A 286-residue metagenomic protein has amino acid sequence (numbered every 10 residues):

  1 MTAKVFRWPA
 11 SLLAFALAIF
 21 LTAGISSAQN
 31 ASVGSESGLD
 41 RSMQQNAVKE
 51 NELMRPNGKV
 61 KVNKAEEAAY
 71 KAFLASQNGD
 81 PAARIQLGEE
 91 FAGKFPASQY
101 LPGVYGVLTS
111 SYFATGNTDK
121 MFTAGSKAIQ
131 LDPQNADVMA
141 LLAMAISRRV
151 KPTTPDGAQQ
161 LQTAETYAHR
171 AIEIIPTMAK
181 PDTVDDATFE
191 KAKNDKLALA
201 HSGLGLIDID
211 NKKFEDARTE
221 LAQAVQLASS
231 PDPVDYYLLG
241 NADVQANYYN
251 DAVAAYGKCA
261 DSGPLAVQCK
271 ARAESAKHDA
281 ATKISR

Functional and structural regions predicted by a protein language model:
S26-G103, R286: N-terminal leader/linker segments that initiate helical-solenoid repeat arrays
N46, P181-T183, N194-D210, E215 (+1 more regions): Terminal, low-structured helical/coil segments at or just beyond the last alpha-helical repeat
A68-A69, Y105, M139, I146 (+2 more regions): TPR repeat positional signature
K71-A72, L108, L142, L197 (+3 more regions): Structural register within alpha-helical repeat arrays
K94-L101, L131-A136, P176-D195, Q226-P231 (+1 more regions): Short solvent-exposed coil/turn linkers within tandem alpha-helical repeat scaffolds
S110, M144, R148-K151, L206 (+2 more regions): Residue-level recognition of tetratricopeptide repeat
